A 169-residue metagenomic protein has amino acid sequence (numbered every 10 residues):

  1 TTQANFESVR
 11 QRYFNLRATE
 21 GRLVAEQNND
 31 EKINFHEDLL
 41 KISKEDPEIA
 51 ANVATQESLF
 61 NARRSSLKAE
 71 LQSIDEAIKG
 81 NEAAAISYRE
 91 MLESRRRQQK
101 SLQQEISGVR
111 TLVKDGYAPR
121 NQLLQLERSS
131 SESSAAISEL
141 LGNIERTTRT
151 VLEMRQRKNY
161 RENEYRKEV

Functional and structural regions predicted by a protein language model:
T1-K79: N-terminal or membrane-proximal amphipathic helix/coiled-coil initiation segments that transition from
D46-V169: Long, charged amphipathic alpha-helices with heptad-repeat/coiled-coil character
